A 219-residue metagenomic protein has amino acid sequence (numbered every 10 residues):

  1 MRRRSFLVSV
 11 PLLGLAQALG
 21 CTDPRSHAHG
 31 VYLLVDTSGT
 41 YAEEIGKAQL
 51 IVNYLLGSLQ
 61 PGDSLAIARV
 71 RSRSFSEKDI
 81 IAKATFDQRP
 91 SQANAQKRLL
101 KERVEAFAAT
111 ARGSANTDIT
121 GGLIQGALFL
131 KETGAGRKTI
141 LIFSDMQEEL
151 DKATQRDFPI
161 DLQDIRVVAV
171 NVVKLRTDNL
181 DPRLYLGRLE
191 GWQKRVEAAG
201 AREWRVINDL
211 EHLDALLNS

Functional and structural regions predicted by a protein language model:
R3-L7: N-terminal export leaders
T22-D23: Bacterial signal peptide processing site
H27-Q88, T139-L141, I207-L213: Von Willebrand factor
H29, G113-D164: Exposed acidic/Ser/Thr-rich ligand/metal-binding surfaces
Y41-E44, F75-K78, E148-T154, R176-N179 (+1 more regions): Extracytoplasmic/secreted cell-surface and envelope-processing proteins
D87-R137, L175: Von Willebrand factor
Q147-G191: VWA/integrin I-like adhesion module and closely mimicked acidic/polar interface patches used
Y185-S219: C-terminal helix of von Willebrand factor
